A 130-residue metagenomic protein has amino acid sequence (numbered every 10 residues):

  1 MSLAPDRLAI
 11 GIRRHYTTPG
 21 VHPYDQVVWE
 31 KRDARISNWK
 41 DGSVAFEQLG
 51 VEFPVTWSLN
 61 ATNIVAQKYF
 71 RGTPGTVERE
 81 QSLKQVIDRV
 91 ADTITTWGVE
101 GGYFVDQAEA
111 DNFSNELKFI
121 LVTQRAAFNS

Functional and structural regions predicted by a protein language model:
M1-S130: Extended catalytic cores of very large enzyme megasubunits
